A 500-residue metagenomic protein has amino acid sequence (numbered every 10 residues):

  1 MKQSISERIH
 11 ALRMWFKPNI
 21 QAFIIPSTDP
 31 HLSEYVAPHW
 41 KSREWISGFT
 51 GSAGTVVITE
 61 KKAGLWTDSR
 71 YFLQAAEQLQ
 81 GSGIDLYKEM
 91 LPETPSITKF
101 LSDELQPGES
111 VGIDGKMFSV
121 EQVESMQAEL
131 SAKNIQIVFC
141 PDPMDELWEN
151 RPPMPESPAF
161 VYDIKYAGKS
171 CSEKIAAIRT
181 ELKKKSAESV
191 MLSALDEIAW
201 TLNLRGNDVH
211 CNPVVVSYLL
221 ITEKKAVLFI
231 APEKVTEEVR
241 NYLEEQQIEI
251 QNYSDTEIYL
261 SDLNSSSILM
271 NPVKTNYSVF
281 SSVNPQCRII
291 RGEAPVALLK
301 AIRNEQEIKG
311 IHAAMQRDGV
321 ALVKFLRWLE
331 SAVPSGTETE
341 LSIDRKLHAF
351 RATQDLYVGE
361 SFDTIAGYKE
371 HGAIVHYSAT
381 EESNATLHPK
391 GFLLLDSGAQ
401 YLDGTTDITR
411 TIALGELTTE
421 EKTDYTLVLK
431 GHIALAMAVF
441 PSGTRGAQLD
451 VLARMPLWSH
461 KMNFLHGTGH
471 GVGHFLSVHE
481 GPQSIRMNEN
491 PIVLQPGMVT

Functional and structural regions predicted by a protein language model:
M1-T500: Active-site neighborhoods and metal-handling regions in enzymes and metal-associated proteins
